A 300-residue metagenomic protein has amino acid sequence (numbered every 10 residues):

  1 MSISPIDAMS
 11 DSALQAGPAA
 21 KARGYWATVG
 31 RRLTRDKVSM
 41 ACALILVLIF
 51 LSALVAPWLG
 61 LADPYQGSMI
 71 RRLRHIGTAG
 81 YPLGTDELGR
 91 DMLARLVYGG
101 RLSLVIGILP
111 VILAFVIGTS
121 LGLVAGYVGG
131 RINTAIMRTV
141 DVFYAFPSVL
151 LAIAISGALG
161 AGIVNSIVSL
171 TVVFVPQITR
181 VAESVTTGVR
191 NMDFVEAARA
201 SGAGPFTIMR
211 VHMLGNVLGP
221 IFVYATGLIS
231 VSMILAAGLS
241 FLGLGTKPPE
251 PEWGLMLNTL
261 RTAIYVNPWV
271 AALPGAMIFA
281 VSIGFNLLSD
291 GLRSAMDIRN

Functional and structural regions predicted by a protein language model:
M1-T119, L123-V124, G130-R131, V149 (+4 more regions): Gly/Trp-centered helix-boundary motif
I45-I49, L113-A114, V140, S156 (+3 more regions): Transmembrane alpha-helical core residues of multi-pass small-molecule transporters, especially secondary transporters
A53-P57, A152, S156, V223 (+3 more regions): Structural signal for membrane-spanning alpha-helices in multi-pass inner-membrane proteins, emphasizing helix cores
P82, D86, M92, V116-I117 (+3 more regions): Generic hydrophobic transmembrane alpha-helix motif, especially the helices
R90-V105, L109, G129-M137, T187-N191 (+1 more regions): Amphipathic cytosolic juxtamembrane alpha-helices at the membrane-cytosol interface of multi-pass membrane transporters
R101, F143, P147, S156-G160 (+10 more regions): Residue-level hotspots within pore-lining transmembrane alpha-helices of multi-pass secondary transporters
L102-I106, L121, N133-M137, I163-V168 (+5 more regions): Short alpha-helical transmembrane interface motifs in multi-pass membrane proteins
Y144, I155-A158, L170, S184-T186 (+1 more regions): Glycine-rich helix-loop "coupling/hinge" segments at transmembrane-helix boundaries in multipass transporters
